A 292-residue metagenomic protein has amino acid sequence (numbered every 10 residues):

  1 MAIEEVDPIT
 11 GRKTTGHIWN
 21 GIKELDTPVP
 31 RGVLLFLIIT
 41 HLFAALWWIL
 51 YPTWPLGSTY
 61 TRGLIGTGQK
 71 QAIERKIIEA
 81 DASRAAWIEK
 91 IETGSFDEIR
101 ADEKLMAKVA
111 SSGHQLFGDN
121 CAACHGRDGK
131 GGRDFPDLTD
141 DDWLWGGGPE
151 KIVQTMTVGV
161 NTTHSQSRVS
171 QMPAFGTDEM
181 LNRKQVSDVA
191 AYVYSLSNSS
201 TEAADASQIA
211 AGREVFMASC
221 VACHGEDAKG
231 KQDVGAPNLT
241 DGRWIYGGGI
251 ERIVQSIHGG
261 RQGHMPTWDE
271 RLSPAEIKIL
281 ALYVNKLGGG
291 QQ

Functional and structural regions predicted by a protein language model:
A2-K104, G146-T155, P173-Y194, D269-N285: Periplasmic c-type cytochrome electron-transfer domains
V6, G11-T14, G21, K130 (+4 more regions): Short, functionally important structural connectors and interaction interfaces within domains
L105-K130, L144-G148, V153-V158, A204-G230 (+4 more regions): Sequence/structural segment immediately N-terminal to covalent heme-attachment motifs in c-type and related
G132-T139, G159-V186, T201-D205, V234-N238 (+1 more regions): Axial heme c-ligation environment in periplasmic c-type cytochrome domains
W244-G248, R271-P274: Short, well-ordered coil↔helix boundary/capping segments
